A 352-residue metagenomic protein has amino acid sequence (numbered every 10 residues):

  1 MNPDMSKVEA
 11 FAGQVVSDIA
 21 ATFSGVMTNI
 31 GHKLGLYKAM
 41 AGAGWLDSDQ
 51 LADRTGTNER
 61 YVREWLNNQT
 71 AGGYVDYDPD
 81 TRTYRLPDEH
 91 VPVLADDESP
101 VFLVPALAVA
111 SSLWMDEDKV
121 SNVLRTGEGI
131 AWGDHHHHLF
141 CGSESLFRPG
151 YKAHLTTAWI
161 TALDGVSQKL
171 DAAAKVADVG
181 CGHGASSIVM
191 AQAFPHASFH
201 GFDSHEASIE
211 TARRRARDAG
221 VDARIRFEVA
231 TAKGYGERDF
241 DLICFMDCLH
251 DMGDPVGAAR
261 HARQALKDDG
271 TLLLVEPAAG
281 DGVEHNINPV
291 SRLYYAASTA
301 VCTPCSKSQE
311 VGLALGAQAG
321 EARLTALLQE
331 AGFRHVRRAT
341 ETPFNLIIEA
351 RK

Functional and structural regions predicted by a protein language model:
N2, S6, Q14-H32, K38-A39 (+2 more regions): Conserved Class I S-adenosyl-L-methionine-dependent methyltransferase catalytic core
M40-G44, A191: Short helix-to-turn junction characteristic of helix-turn-helix DNA-binding domains, especially the helix
S48-D53: A short acidic, leucine-rich amphipathic alpha-helix
L113-H250, P255-G257: Conserved adenosyl
K175, G270-T271: Short glycine-centered segments of the SAM/dcSAM-binding site in methyltransferase folds
V256-D268: A short glycine-rich, Lys/Arg-flanked "PGG" loop and its adjoining helix->strand segment in the class I
V275-E330, R337: C-terminal alpha-helical "lid/dimerization" subdomain adjacent to the S-adenosyl-L-methionine
G332-K352: Core SAM-dependent methyltransferase catalytic element
